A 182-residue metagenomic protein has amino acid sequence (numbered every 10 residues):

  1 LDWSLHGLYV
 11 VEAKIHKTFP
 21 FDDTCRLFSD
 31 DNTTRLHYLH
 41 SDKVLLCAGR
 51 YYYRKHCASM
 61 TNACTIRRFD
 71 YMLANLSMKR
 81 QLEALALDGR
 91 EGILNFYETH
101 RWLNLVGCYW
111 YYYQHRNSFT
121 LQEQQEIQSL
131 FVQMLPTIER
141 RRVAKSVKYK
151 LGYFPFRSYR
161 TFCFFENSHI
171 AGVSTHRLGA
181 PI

Functional and structural regions predicted by a protein language model:
L1-I66: Conserved nucleotide-sugar donor-binding catalytic segment
T34, N75, E98-W102: Short runs of predominantly hydrophobic/aromatic residues within well-ordered alpha helices that form helix-helix
D42, A63, K79, R157-R160: Alpha-helix boundary/capping detector
G49-C57, A63-G89, N104-I138: Catalytic core of nucleotide-sugar-dependent glycosyltransferases
G89-H100: All-alpha amphipathic helical-bundle segments outside canonical DNA-binding/catalytic cores that form hydrophobic
Q114-I182: Membrane-interface aromatic/basic loop that binds lipid-linked glycans or pyrophosphate carriers, typified by
